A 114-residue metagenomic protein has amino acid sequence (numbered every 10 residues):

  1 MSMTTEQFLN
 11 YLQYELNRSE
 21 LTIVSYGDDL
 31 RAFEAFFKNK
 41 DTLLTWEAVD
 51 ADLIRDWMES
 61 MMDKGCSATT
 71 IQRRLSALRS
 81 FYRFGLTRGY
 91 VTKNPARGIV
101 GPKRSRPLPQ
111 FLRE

Functional and structural regions predicted by a protein language model:
M1-T4: Absolute protein N-terminus
E6-L21, G27-L108: N-terminal core-binding DNA-recognition domain of tyrosine recombinases/integrases
L108-E114: Long, amphipathic, Lys/Arg-enriched alpha-helical "connector/arm" segment
